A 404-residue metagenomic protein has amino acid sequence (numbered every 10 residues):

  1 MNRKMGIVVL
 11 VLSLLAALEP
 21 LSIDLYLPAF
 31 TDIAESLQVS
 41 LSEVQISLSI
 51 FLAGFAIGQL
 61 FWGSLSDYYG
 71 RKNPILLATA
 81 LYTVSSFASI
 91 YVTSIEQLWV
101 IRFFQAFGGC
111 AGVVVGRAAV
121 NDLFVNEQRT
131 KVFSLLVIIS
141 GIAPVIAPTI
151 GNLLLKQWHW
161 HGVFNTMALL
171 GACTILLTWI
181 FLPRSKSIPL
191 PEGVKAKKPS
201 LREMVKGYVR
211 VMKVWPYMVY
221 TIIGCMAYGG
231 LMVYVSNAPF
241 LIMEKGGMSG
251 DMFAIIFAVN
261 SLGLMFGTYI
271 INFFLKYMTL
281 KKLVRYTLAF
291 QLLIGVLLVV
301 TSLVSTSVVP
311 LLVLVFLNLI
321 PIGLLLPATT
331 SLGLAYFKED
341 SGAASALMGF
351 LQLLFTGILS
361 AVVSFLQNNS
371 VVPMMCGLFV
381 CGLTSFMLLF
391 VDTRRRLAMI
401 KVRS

Functional and structural regions predicted by a protein language model:
Q38, G70, Y91-Q97, G108 (+1 more regions): Helix-breaking motifs and short loop linkers at transmembrane-helix boundaries and internal kinks in secondary membrane
I57-E96: Conserved MFS/SLC helix-loop-helix module at the cytosolic interface between two early adjacent transmembrane helices
L81, S85-A88, E96-F104, V309-V315: Paired small-residue
T93, Q97, F124-N126, S134-L182: Helix-loop-helix hairpin linking two adjacent transmembrane segments in secondary transporters
I101-I142: Cytoplasmic helix-loop-helix junction between adjacent transmembrane helices in 12-TM secondary transporters
S187-Y220: Juxtamembrane intracellular "pre-TM" segments in multi-pass secondary transporters
K282-A328: C-terminal transmembrane helical hairpin of 12-TM major facilitator-type secondary transporters
L332-V372, G377-L378: A late C-terminal transmembrane helix in Major Facilitator Superfamily
